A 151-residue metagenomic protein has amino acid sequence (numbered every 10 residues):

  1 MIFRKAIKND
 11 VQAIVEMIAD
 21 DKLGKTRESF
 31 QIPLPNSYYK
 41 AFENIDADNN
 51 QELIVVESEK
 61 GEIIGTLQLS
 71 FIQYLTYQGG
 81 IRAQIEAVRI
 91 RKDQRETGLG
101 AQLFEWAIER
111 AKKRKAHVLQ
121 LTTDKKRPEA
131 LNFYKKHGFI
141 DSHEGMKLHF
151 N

Functional and structural regions predicted by a protein language model:
I2-E16: A short beta-loop-alpha structural element at the N-terminal edge of CoA-dependent acyl/N-acetyltransferase catalytic
A19-A41: Conserved GNAT-fold acetyl-CoA-binding loop/helix
E43-V55, Q84: A short helix-loop-beta-strand connector motif used in the catalytic cores of GNAT acetyltransferases and, in some
V55, E62-F71, R89: Conserved beta-strand in the GNAT
Y74-I85, R95, D141-S142: A conserved beta-turn-beta hairpin within the catalytic core of GNAT-like acetyltransferases that forms part
A87-I90, E96-E109, K136: Conserved acetyl-CoA-binding loop-helix of GNAT-fold acetyltransferases
A101, K113, K125-H143, L148: Conserved active-site alpha-helix within GNAT-family acetyltransferase domains
F104, A111-T123: Conserved GNAT acetyl-CoA-binding A-motif
